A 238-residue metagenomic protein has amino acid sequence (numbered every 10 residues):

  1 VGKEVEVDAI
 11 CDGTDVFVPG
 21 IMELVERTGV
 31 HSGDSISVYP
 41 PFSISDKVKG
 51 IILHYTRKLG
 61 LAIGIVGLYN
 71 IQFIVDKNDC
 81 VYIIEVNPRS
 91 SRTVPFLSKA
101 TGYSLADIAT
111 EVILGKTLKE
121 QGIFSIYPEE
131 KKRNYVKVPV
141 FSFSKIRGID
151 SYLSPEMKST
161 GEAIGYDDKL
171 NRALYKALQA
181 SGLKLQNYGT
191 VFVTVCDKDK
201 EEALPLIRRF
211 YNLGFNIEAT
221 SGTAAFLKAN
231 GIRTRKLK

Functional and structural regions predicted by a protein language model:
V1-N187: ATP-dependent carboxylate activation and anion-phosphoryl transfer catalytic cores that bind Mg-ATP to form
L170-K176, V195-D199, I217-A219, K238: A general structural motif
L183, Y188-T190, V195-F215: Glycine- and Gly-Pro-enriched alpha-helical subdomains that act as flexible, kink-prone "lid/hinge" or packing modules
A203, A224, L237: Glycine-rich phosphate/ribose-binding loops and adjacent secondary-structure elements that form binding surfaces
G214-F226: Short internal beta-strands
G231-K238: Short hydrophobic/aromatic-enriched beta-strand-loop microsegments
